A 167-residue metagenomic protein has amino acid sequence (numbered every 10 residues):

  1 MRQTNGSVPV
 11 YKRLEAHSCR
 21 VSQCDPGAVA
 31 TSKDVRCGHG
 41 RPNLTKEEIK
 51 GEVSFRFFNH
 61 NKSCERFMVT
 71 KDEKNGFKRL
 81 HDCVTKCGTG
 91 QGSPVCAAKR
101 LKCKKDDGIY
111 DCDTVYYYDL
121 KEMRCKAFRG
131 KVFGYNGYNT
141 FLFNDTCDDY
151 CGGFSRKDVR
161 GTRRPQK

Functional and structural regions predicted by a protein language model:
M1-K167: Cysteine-rich, disulfide-bonded extracellular modules and peptides in secreted proteins and receptor ectodomains
